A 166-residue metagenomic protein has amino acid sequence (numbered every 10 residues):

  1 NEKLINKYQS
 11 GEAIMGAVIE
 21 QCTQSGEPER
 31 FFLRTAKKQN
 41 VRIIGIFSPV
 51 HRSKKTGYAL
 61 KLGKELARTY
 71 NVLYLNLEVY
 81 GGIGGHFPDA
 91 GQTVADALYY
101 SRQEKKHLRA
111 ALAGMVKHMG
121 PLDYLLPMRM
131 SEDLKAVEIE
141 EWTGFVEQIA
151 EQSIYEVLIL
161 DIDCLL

Functional and structural regions predicted by a protein language model:
N1-V41, Q92-A95, Y99-R109: Acidic-aromatic/histidine active-site loop/patch
I5-N6, S48, Y74-N76, Y124-L126: Structural signal for conserved beta-strand scaffold positions within catalytic alpha/beta enzyme cores
E20, E65, Q148-I149: A generic secondary-structure signal
N40, M119, S153-I154: Short loop/turn elements that form and flank the Walker-type P-loop nucleotide-binding site in RecA-like NTPase cores
I43-K106, V157, D161: Walker A/P-loop NTP-binding active-site region of P-loop NTPases, recognizing the glycine-rich GxxxxGKT/S
H51-K54, M130-K135, C164-L166: Short acidic, S/G/P-rich loop/turn micro-motifs used as interaction or catalytic elements
L77-A150: P-loop/Walker-type NTP enzyme "switch/lid" segment
Q148-L166: Conserved catalytic-core segment of NTP-binding enzymes
